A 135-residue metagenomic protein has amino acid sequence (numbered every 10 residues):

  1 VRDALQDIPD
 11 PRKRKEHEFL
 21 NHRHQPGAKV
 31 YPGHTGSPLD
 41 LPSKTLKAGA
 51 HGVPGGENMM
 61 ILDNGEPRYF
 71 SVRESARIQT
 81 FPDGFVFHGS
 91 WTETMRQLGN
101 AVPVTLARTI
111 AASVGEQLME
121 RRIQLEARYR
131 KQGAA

Functional and structural regions predicted by a protein language model:
L5: Phosphate/NTP-binding elements of NTP-utilizing enzymes
D10-A135: C-terminal target-recognition/interaction regions appended to catalytic cores
